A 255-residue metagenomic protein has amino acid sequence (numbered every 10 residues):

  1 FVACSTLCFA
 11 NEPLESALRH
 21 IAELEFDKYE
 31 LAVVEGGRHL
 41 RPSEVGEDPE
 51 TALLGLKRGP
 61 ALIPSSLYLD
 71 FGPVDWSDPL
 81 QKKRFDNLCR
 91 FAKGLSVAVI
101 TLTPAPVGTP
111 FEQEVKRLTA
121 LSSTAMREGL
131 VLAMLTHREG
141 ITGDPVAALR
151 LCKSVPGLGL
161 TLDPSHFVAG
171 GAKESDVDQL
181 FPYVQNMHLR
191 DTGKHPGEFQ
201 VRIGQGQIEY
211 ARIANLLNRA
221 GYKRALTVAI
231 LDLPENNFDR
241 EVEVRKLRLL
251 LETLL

Functional and structural regions predicted by a protein language model:
F1-T6, N11-D27, L56-P60, S96 (+2 more regions): Histidine-acidic metal/acid-base catalytic patches
S5-F9, A32-G36, L69-G72, P104-V107 (+4 more regions): Active-site beta-loop-alpha junctions enriched in small/polar residues
T6-E15, L40-E50, Q81-K83: N-terminal-biased segments
S16, R58-G59, P73-L162, V168-A169 (+1 more regions): Active-site acidic/histidine proton-transfer and metal-coordination neighborhood in alpha/beta enzyme cores
D27-V33, I63-Y68, A98-L102: Short, well-structured secondary-structure segments
E30-G55, G108: Glycine-rich, proline-tolerant flexible connector loops at the mouths of alpha/beta enzymes
G37-V45, L69-R84, P110-E112, G197-R202 (+1 more regions): Surface-exposed, active-site-proximal loop segments in enzymatic domains
E47-L69, L121-E128, S154-V155, Y210-I213: Alpha-helix-loop-beta-strand connector modules within alpha/beta enzyme cores
